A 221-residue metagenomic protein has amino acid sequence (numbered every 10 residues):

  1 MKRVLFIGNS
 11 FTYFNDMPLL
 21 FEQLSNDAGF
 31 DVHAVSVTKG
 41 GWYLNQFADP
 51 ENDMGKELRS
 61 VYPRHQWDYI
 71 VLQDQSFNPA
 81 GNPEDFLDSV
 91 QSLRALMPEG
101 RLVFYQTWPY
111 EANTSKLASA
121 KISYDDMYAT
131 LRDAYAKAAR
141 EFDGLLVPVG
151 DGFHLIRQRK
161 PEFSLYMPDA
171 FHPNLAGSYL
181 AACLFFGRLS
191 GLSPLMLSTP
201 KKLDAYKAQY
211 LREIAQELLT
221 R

Functional and structural regions predicted by a protein language model:
K2-L5, F11-Q91: Conserved SGNH/GDSL esterase-like catalytic core that processes O-acyl groups on lipids and polysaccharides
G8-F11, A80, I122-D125, K202-A205 (+1 more regions): Charge-dense, low-complexity intrinsically disordered segments
F14, L175-A182: Short alpha-helical patches at coil-to-helix transitions and adjacent helical residues in well-structured domains
L20, S92, A134-A138, L180 (+2 more regions): Amphipathic alpha-helical segments that form well-ordered structural scaffolds and often line/cohere around active
E22, G29, D143, A182-F186 (+1 more regions): Generic helix-packing signal
R59-L175, G187, M196: Alpha-helical cap/lid subdomain in secreted, periplasmic, or secretory-pathway luminal O-acyl-processing enzymes
H172, A182-R221: Conserved catalytic region of serine esterases and O-acyltransferases that act on ester linkages in lipids
